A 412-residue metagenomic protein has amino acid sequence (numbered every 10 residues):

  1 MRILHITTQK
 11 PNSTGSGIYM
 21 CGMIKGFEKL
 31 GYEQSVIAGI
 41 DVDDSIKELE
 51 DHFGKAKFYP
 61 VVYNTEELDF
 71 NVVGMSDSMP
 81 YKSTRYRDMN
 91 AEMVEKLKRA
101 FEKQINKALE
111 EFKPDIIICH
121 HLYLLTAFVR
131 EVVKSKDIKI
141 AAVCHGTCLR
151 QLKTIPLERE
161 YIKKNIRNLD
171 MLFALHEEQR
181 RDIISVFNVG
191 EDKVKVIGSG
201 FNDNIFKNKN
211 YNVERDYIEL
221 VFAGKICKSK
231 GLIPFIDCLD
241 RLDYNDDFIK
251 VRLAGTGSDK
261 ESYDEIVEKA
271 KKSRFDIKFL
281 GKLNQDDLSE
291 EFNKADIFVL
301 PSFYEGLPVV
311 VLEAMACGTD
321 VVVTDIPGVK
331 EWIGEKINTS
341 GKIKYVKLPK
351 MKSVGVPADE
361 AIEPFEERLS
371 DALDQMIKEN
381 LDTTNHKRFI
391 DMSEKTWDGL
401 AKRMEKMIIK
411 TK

Functional and structural regions predicted by a protein language model:
D41-N106: A conserved catalytic-core segment of Leloir-type glycosyltransferases
L152-P156, K193, F201-Y217: Acidic anion/phosphate-binding donor-loop and adjacent secondary structure in glycosyltransferase catalytic cores
E178, G200: Carbohydrate-associated surface elements
V213-K230, I236-L239, R252: Conserved donor-binding/catalytic core segment of Leloir-type glycosyltransferases
D264-L283: Nucleotide-activated donor-binding/catalytic signature segment of Leloir-type glycosyltransferases, i.e., the conserved
K282-L283, E290-A295: Short alpha-helical donor nucleotide-sugar binding micro-motif in glycosyltransferases
F303: Aromatic "clamp/platform" in nucleotide-sugar-dependent glycosyltransferases that forms part of the donor/acceptor
D320-V323, G328-G334, G341-I343: Short hydrophobic beta-strand element within catalytic cores of glycosyltransferases and related nucleotide-activated
